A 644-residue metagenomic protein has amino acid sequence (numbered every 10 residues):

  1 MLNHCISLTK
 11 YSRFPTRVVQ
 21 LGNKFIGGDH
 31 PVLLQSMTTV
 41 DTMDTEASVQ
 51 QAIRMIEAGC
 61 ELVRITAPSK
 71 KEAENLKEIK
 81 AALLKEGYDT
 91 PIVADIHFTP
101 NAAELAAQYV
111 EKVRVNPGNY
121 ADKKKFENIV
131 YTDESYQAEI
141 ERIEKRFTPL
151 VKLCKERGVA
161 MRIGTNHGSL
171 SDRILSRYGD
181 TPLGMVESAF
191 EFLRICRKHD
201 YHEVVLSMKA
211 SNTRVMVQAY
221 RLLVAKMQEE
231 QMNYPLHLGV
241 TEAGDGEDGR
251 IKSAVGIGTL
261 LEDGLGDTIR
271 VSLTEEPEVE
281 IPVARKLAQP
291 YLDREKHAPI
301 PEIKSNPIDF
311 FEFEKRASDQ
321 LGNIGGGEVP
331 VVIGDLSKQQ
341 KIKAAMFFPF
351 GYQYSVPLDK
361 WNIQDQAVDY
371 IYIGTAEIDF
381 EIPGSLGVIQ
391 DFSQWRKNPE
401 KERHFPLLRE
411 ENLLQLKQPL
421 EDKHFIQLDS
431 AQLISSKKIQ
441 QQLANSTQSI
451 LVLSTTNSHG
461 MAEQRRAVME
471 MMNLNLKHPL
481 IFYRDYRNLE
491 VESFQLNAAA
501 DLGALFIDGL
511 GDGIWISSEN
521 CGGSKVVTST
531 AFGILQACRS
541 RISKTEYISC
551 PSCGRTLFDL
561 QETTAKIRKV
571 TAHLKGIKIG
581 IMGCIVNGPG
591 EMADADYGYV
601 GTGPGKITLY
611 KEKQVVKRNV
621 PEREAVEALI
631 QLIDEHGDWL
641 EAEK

Functional and structural regions predicted by a protein language model:
M1-S36, V151, K155-R157, D293-M346 (+1 more regions): N-terminal amphipathic alpha-helix/helix-capping segment at the start of soluble metabolic enzymes
S7-K10, C60-E191, G322, G334-M461: Active-site beta->alpha loop and helix N-cap motifs at the rims of alpha/beta catalytic domains
L34, D95, I163, L206 (+6 more regions): Conserved, mostly hydrophobic/aromatic
T42-R54, F98-A103, S253-I257, Q353-W361 (+2 more regions): Short, acidic/polar
E61-R64, V110-E127, E262-E278, L451 (+2 more regions): Glycine-rich phosphate-binding active-site loops on the catalytic face of alpha/beta enzymes
Y131-F147, V151-K152, I174-G325, E421-F425 (+2 more regions): Catalytic alpha/beta core domains of metabolic enzymes, predominantly
L321, G326-A344, D559-G603: C-terminal accessory/binding modules appended to enzymatic or scaffolding proteins
G384, P604-I607, V615-D638: Beta-strand/loop-dominated core regions that host nucleotide or nucleotide-derived cofactor-binding catalytic loops
